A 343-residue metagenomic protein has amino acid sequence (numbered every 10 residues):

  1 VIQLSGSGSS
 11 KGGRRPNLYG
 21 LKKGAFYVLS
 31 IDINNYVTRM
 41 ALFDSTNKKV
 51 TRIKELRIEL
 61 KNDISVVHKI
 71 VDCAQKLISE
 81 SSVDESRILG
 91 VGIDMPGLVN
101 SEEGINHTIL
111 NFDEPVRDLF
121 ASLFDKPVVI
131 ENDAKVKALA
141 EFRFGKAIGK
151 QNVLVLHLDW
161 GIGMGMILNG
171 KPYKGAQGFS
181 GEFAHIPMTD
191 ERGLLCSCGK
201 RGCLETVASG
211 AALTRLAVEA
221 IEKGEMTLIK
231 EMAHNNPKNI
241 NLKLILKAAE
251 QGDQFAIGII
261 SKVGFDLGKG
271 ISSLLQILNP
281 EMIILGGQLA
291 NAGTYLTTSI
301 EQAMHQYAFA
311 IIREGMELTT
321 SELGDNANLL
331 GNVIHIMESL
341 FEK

Functional and structural regions predicted by a protein language model:
I2-L4, S10-G13, L18-K54, E59-S86 (+3 more regions): ATP-binding/phosphotransfer module of carbohydrate and carboxylate kinases, centering on a glycine-rich
G6, K54-E55, N111, Q177: Short clusters of small/polar residues that mark proteolytic maturation junctions
S9-S10, K48, V99, V136 (+4 more regions): Surface-exposed, flexible loop/turn segments at secondary-structure boundaries
I31, G90-D94, L98-R215, G331-K343: Phosphate-binding/catalytic loop of phosphoryl-transfer enzymes
